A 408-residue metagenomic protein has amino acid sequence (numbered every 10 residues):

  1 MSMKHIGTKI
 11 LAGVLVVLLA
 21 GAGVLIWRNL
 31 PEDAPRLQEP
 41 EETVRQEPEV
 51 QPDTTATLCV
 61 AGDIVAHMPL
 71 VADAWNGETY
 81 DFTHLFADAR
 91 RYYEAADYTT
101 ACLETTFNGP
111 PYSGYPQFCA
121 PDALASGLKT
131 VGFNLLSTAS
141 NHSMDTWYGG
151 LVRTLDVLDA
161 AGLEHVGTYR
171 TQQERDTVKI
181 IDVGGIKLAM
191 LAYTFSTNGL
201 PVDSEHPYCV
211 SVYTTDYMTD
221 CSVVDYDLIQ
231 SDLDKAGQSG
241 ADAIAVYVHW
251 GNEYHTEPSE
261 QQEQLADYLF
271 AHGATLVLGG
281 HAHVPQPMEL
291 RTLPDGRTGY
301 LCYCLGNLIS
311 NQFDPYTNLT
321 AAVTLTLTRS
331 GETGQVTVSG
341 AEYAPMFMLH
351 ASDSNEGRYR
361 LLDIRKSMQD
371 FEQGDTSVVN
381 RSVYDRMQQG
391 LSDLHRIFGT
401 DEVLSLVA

Functional and structural regions predicted by a protein language model:
M1-I10, L30: Short, low-complexity patches enriched in S/T/P/G
L11-A408: Acidic, metal/ion-coordinating pockets
